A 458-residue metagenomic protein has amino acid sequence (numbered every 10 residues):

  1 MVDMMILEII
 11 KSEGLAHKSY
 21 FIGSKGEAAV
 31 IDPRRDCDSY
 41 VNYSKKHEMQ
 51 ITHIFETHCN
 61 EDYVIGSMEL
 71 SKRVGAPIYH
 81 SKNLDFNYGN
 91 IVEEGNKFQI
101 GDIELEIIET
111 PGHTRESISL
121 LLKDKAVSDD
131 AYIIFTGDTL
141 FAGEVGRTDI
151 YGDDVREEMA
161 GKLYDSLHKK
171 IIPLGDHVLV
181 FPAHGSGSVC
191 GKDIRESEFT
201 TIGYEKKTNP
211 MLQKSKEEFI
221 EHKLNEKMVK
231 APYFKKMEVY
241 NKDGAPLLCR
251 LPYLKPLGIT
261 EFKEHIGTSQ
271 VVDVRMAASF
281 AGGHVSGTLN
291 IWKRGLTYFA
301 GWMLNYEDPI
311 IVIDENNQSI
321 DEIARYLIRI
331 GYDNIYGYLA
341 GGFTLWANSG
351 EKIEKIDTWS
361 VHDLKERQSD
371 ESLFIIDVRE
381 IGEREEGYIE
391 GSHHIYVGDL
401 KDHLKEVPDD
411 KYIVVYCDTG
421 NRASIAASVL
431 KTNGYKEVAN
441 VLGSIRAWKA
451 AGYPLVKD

Functional and structural regions predicted by a protein language model:
V2-Q50, L120-G137: Conserved beta-strand hairpin/beta-sheet module of binuclear metal-dependent hydrolase folds, prominently
I22, D32, H58, L70 (+8 more regions): Divalent metal-coordination and catalytic microenvironments
V30-I31, I51-N60, Y79-K82, E109-G112 (+5 more regions): Active-site neighborhood of phospho(di)ester-bond hydrolases with catalytic His/Asp-centered motifs
P33-R34, C59, T114, I133 (+7 more regions): Active-site metal-binding loops of divalent metal-dependent hydrolases
C37-Y79: Active-site metal-binding motif and surrounding structural segment of the metallo-beta-lactamase
V127-S128, I133, G143, V155 (+1 more regions): Divalent-metal (often Zn2+) His-rich catalytic cores of metallo-beta-lactamase-fold enzymes
R147, Y204-K236, A245, R250 (+2 more regions): Rhodanese-like catalytic fold shared by cysteine-dependent sulfurtransferases and DSP/PTP-type phosphatases
R250-E261: A contiguous, basic/glycine-rich beta-loop/short-helix subdomain that forms a polymer-engagement track
